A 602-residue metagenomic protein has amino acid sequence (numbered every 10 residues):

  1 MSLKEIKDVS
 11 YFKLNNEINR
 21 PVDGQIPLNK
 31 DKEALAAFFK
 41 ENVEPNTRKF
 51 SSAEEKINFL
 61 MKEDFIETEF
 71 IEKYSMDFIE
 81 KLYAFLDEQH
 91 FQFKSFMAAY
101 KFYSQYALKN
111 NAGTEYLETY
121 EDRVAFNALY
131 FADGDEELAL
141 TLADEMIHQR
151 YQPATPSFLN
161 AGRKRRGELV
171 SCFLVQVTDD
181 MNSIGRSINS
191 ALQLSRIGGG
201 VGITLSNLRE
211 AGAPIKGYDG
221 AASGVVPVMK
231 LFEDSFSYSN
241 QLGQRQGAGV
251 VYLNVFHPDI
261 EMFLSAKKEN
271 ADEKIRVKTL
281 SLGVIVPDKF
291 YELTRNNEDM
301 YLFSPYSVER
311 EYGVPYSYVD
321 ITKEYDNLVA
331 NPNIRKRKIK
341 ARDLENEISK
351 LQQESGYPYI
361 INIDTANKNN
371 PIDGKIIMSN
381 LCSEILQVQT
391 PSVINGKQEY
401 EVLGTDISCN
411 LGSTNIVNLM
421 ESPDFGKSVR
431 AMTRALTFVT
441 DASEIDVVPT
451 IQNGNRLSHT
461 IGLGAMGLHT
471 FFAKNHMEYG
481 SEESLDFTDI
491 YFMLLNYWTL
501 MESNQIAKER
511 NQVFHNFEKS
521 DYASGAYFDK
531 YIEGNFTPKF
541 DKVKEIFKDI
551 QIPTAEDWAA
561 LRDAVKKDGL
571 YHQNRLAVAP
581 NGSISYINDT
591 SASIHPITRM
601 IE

Functional and structural regions predicted by a protein language model:
M1-E602: Extended catalytic cores of very large enzyme megasubunits
